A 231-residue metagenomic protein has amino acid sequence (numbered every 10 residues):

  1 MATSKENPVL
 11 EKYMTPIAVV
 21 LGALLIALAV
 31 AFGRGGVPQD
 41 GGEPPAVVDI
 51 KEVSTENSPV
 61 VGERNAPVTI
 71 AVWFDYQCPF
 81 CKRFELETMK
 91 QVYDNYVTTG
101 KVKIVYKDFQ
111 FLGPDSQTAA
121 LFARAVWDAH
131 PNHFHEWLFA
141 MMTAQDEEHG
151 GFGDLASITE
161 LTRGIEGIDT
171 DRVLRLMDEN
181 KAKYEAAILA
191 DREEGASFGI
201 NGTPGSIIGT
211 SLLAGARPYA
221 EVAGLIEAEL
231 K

Functional and structural regions predicted by a protein language model:
A2-F111, K183-G202, G224-K231: Extracytoplasmic thiol/disulfide redox context detector
Y13, L21, G35, F109-T203 (+1 more regions): Cysteine-centric redox/oxidoreductase cores and disulfide-bonded domains
